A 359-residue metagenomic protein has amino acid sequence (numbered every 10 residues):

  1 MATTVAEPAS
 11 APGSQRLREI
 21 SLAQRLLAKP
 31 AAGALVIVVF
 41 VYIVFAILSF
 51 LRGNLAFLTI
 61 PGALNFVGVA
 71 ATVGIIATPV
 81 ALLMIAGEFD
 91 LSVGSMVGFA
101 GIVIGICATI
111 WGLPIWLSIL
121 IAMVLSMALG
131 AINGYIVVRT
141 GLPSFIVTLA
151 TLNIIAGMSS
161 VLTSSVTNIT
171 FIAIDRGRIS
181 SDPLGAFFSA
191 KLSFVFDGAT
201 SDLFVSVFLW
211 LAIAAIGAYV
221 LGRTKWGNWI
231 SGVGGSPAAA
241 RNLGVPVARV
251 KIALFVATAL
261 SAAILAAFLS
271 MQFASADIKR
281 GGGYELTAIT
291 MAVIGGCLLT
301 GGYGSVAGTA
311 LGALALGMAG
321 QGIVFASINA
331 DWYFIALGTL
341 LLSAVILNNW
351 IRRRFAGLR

Functional and structural regions predicted by a protein language model:
M1-I47, G235-A238, N242-R249, A319 (+1 more regions): Cytosolic-side transmembrane-helix boundaries in multi-pass membrane proteins
A31, S144-F145, F171, D202-L209 (+3 more regions): Loop-to-transmembrane alpha-helix initiation sites
A34-I47, V80, N153-S160, V207-Y219 (+4 more regions): Hydrophobic core segments of alpha-helical transmembrane domains in multi-pass membrane transport and ion-translocation
V41-L51, T59-W111, Y135-L142, T290-V306 (+1 more regions): Single transmembrane alpha-helix segments in multi-pass membrane proteins
G112-N153, L311-L316: Alpha-helical transmembrane segments within multi-pass membrane transporters and channels
L113-P114, S118-A122, A128-N133, G198-S275: Helix-loop-helix "hairpin" substructures at the membrane interface of multi-pass membrane proteins
F145-G222, A253, A276-I278, A356-R359: Transmembrane helix-bundle core of multi-pass membrane transporters and related energy-transducing complexes
F255, A262, A266, Q272-G338: Transmembrane alpha-helical segments in multi-pass inner-membrane proteins
